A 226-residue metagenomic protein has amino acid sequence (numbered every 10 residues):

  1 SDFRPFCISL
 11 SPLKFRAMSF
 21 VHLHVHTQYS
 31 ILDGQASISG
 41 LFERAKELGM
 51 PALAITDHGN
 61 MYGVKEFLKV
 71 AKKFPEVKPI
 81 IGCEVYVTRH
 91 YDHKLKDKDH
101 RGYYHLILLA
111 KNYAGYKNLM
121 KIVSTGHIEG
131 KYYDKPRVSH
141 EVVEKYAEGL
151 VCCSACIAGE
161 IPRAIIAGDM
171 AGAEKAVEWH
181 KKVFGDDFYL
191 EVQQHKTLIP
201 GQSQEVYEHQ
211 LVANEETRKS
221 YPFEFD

Functional and structural regions predicted by a protein language model:
I8, K14-D226: Phosphodiester-processing cores and adjacent nucleic acid-binding clamps
